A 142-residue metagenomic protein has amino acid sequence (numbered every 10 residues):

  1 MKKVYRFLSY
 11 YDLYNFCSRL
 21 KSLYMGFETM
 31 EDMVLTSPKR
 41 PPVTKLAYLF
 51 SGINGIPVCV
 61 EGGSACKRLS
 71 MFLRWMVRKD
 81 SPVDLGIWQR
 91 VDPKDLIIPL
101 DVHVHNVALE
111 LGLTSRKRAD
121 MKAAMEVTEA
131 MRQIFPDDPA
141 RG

Functional and structural regions predicted by a protein language model:
M1-G142: HhH-family (HhH-GPD) DNA N-glycosylase catalytic core used in base-excision repair
